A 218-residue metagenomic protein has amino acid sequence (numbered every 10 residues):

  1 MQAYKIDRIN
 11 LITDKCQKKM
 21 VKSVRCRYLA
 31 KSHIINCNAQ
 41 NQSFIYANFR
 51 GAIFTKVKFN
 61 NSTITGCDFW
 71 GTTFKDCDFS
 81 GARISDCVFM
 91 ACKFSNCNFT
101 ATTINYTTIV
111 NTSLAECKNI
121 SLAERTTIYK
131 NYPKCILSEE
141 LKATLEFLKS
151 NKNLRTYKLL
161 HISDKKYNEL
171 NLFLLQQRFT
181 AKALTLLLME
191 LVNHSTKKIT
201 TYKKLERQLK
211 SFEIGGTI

Functional and structural regions predicted by a protein language model:
M1-S150: Tandem repeat scaffolds
I136-E140, Q176, K197, T201: Non-membrane alpha-helical secondary structure
E140-N193: Charged/polar low-complexity intrinsically disordered segments, enriched in acidic residues
T180-I218: C-terminal non-catalytic accessory extensions
